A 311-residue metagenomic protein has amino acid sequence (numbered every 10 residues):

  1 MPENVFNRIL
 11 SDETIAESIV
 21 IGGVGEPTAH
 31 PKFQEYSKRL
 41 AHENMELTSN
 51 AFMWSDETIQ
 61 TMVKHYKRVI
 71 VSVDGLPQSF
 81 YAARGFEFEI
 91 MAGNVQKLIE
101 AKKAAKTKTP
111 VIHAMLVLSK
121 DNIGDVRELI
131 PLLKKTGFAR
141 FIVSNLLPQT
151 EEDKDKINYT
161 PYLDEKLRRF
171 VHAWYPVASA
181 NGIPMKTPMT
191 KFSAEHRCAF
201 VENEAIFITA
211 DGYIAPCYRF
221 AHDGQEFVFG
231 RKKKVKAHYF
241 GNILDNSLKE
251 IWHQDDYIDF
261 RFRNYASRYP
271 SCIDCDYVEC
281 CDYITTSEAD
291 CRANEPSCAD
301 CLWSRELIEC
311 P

Functional and structural regions predicted by a protein language model:
M1-N4, K32-E35, R39, E43 (+2 more regions): Radical SAM enzyme [4Fe-4S]-AdoMet core and its adjacent flexible, acidic and glycine-rich loops/tails across
V5-V24, S297-P311: Short Fe-S-cluster ligation motifs
I19-I21, E26, L47, V71 (+1 more regions): Buried hydrophobic side chains on well-structured beta-strands
V24, S49-N50, A210-D211: Residue-level recognition of short loop/turn positions
G25, A29, A51, L118-N122 (+1 more regions): Structured beta->alpha junctions
A51-F52, L76: Short beta-strand->alpha-helix junction loop in the catalytic core of nucleotide-activated group-transfer enzymes
G224-P311: Flexible mid-to-C-terminal extensions adjoining Fe-S/redox cofactors in radical SAM and related proteins
